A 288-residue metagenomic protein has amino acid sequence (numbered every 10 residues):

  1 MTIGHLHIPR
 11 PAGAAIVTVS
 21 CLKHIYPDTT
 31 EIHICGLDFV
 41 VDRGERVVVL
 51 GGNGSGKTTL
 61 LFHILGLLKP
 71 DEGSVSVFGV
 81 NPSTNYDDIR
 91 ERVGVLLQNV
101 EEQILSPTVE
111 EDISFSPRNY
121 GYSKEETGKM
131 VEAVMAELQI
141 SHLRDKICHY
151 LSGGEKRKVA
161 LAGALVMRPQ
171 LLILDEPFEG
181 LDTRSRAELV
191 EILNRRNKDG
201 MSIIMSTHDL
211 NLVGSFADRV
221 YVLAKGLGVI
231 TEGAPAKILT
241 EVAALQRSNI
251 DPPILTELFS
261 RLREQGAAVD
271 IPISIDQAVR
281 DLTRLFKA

Functional and structural regions predicted by a protein language model:
H5-V19, H24-G36, N85-Y86: A short, flexible loop at the N-terminus of ABC-type nucleotide-binding domains that lies
L50-G52: The feature captures the beta-strand-to-loop junction immediately N-terminal to the Walker
G73-N81, I89: Conserved ABC transporter NBD signature motif
E125-L143: Conserved ABC ATPase "signature" region
I147-L151: Conserved ABC ATPase signature
L172-D175: Catalytic Walker B motif of ABC-type/P-loop ATPase nucleotide-binding domains
Y221, K225-K237: Conserved switch/coupling elements of ABC/ABC-like ATPase nucleotide-binding domains
